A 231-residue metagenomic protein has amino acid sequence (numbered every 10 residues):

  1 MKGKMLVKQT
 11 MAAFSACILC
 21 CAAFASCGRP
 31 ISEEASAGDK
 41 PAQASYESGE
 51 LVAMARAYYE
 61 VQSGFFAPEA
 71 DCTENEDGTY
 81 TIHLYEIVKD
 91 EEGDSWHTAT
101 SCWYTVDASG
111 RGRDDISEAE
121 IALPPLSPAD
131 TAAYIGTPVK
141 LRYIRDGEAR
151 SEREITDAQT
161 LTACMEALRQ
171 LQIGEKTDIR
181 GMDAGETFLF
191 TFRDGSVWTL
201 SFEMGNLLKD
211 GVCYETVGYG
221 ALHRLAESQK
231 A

Functional and structural regions predicted by a protein language model:
M1-A25: Sec-dependent bacterial lipoprotein signal peptides
A23-P41: Sec-dependent signal peptide cleavage junction
A35-T73, A158-R169: Short, non-transmembrane alpha-helical segments in secretory-pathway proteins
F65-C72, G112-I116, A132, G136-G147: Generic structural motif
F65-V106, T187-W198: Exposed beta-strand-loop-beta-strand "reactive/processing" segments of non-cytosolic proteins
I82-L84, R111-E118, Y143, L207-D210: Short hydrophobic/aromatic-rich beta-strand segments that constitute the beta-sheet cores of beta-sandwich/beta-barrel
C102-P125: Repeat-associated, polar segments at repeat-unit boundaries in modular proteins
L123-A231: Function-determining sites in protein domains
